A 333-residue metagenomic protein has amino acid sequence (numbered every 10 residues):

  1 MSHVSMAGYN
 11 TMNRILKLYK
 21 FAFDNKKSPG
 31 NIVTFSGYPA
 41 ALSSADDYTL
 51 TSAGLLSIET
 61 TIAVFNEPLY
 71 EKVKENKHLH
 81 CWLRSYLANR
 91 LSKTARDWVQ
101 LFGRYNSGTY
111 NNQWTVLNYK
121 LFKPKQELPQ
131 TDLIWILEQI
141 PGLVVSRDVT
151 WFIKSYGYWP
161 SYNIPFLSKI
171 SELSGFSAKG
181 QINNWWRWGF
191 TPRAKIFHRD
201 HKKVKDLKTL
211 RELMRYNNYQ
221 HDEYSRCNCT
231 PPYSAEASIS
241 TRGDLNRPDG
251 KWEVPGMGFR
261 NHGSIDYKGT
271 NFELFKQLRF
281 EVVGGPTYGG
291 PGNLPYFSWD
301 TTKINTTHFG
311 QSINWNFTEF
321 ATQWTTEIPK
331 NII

Functional and structural regions predicted by a protein language model:
M1, L56-S57: Short, hydrophobic/proline-enriched secondary-structure or compact coil segments at domain edges
M1-Y9, L16-Y19: Internal glycine-rich, Lys/Arg-flanked active-site/core loops of soluble domains
G8-Y9, F21-S43, G54, V64-K72 (+1 more regions): C-terminus-biased signal that marks the final domain/tail of proteins
S44-L50: Short, surface-exposed beta-strand/loop micro-motifs that present aromatic residues
L50-L56: Beta-strand-turn-beta hairpins that frame and shape the catalytic cleft of phosphate-ester-processing enzymes
